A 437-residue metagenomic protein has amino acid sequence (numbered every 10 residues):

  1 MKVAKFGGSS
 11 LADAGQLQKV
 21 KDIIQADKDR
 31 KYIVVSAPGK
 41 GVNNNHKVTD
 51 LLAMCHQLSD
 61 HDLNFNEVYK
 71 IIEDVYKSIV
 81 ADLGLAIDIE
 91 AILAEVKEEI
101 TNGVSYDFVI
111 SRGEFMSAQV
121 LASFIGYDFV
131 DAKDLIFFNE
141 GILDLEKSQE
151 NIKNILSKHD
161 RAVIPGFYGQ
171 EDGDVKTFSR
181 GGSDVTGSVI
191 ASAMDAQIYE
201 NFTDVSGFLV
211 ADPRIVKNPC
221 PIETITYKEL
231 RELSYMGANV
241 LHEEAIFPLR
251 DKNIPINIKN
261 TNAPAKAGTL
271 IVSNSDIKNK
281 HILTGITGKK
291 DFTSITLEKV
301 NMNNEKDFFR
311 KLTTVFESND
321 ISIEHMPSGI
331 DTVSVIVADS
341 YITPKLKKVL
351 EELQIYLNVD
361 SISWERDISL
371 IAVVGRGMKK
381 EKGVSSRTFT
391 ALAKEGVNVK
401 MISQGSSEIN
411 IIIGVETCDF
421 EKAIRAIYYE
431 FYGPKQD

Functional and structural regions predicted by a protein language model:
M1-L241, I246, A338, G414-E416 (+1 more regions): Nucleotide/pyrophosphate-binding catalytic subdomain
A37-K40, Y168-G169, N262, N301 (+2 more regions): Active-site-proximal loop/turn and secondary-structure-junction residues that shape catalytic pockets, frequently
K40, I136-F138, G207-F208, P264-K266 (+2 more regions): Short secondary-structure capping/turn micro-motifs that flank functional sites
F129-D131, I258, H325, M401: A structural preference for short, hydrophobic beta-strand core positions in alpha/beta folds
I198-E200, P255-I258, A263: Internal nucleotide-binding/catalytic subdomain
A267-D437: A conserved regulatory-domain signal marking ACT and ACT-like small-molecule sensing domains and adjacent regulatory
